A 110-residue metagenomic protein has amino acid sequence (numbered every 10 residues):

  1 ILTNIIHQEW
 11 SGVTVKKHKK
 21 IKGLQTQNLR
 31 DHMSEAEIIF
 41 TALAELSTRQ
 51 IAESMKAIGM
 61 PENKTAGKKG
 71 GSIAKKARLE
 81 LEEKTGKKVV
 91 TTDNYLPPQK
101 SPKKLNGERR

Functional and structural regions predicted by a protein language model:
I1-R110: Positively charged, phosphate-engaging catalytic surfaces used for nucleic-acid and nucleotide handling
